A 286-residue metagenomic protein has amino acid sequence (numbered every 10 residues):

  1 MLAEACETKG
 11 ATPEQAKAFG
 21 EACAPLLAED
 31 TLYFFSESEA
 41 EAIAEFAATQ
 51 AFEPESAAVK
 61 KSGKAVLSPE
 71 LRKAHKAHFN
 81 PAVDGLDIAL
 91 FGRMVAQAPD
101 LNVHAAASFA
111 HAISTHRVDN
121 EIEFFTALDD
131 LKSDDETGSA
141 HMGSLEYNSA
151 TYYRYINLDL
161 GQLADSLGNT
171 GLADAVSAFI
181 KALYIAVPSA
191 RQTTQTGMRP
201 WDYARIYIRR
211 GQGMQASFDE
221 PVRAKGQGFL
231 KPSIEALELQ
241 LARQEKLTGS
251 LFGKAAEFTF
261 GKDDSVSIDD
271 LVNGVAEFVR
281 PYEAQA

Functional and structural regions predicted by a protein language model:
M1-A286: Basic polyanion-binding and macromolecular-assembly surfaces
